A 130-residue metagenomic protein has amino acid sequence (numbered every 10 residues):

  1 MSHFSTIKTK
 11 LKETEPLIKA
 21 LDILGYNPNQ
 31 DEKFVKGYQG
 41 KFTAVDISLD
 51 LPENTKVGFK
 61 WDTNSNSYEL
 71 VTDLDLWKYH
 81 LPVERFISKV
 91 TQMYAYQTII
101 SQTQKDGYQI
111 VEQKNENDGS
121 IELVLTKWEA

Functional and structural regions predicted by a protein language model:
M1-A130: Interaction-mediating elements
